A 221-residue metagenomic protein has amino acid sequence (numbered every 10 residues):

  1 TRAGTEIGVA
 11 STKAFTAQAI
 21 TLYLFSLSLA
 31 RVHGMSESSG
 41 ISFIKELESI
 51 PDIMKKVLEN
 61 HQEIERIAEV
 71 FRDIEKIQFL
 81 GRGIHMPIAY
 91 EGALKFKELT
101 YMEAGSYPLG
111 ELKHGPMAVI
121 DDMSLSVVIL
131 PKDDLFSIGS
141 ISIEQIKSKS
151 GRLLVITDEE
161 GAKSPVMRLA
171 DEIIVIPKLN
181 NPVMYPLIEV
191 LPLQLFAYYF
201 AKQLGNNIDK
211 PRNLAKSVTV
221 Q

Functional and structural regions predicted by a protein language model:
T1-Q221: A SIS-like phosphosugar-recognition module
